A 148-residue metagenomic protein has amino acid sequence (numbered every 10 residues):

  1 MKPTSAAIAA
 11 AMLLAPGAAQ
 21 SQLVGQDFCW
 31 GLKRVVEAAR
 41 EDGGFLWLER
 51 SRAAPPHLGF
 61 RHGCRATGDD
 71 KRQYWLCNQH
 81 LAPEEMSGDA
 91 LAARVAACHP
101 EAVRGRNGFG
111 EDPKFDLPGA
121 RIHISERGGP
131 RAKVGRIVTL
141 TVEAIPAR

Functional and structural regions predicted by a protein language model:
M1-I8: Bacterial N-terminal signal peptides that target proteins for export
L14-A18: N-terminal signal peptide c-region/cleavage motif recognized by signal peptidases
A19-Q73, P83, S87: N-terminal leader/targeting segments
G59-P113: Long, charged/polar, surface-exposed segments that mediate recognition or autoinhibition
I122-G135: Short, exposed beta-strand-loop hairpins at the edges of beta-sheets in extracellular/periplasmic proteins
K133-R148: Short, low-complexity, Pro/Ser/Thr/Gly-rich segments in the mature regions of secreted, periplasmic
